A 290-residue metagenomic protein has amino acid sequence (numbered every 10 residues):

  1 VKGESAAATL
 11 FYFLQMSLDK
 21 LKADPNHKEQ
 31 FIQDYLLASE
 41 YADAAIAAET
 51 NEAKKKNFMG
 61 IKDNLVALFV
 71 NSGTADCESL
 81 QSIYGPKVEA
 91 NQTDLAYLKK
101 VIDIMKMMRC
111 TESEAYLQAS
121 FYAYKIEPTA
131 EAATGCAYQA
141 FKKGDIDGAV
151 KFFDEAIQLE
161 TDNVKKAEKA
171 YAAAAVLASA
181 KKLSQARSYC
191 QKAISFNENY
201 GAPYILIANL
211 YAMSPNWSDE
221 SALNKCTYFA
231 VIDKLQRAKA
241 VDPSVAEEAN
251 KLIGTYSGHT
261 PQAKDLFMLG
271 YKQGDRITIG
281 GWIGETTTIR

Functional and structural regions predicted by a protein language model:
V1-G3, G85-Q92, S120-T129, E155-N163 (+1 more regions): Solenoid-like repeat scaffolds
V1-L117, I126-E127, E247-S257, L266 (+1 more regions): Preference for long, solvent-exposed alpha-helical segments and helix-linker "stalks"
T9-L10, Y97, A132-A133, K166-K169 (+2 more regions): TPR alpha-solenoid repeat register
F13-S17, K100-I104, A119, C136 (+5 more regions): Structural register within alpha-helical repeat arrays
L18-N26, M107-C110, K142-G144, T161-V164 (+5 more regions): Short coil/turn linking the two alpha-helices of tandem helical-hairpin repeats
K28, S113, I146, K182-L183 (+2 more regions): TPR-repeat structural position
D34, Y41, I83, Q118-A119 (+6 more regions): Alpha-helical solenoid repeat scaffolds, predominantly canonical TPR units
